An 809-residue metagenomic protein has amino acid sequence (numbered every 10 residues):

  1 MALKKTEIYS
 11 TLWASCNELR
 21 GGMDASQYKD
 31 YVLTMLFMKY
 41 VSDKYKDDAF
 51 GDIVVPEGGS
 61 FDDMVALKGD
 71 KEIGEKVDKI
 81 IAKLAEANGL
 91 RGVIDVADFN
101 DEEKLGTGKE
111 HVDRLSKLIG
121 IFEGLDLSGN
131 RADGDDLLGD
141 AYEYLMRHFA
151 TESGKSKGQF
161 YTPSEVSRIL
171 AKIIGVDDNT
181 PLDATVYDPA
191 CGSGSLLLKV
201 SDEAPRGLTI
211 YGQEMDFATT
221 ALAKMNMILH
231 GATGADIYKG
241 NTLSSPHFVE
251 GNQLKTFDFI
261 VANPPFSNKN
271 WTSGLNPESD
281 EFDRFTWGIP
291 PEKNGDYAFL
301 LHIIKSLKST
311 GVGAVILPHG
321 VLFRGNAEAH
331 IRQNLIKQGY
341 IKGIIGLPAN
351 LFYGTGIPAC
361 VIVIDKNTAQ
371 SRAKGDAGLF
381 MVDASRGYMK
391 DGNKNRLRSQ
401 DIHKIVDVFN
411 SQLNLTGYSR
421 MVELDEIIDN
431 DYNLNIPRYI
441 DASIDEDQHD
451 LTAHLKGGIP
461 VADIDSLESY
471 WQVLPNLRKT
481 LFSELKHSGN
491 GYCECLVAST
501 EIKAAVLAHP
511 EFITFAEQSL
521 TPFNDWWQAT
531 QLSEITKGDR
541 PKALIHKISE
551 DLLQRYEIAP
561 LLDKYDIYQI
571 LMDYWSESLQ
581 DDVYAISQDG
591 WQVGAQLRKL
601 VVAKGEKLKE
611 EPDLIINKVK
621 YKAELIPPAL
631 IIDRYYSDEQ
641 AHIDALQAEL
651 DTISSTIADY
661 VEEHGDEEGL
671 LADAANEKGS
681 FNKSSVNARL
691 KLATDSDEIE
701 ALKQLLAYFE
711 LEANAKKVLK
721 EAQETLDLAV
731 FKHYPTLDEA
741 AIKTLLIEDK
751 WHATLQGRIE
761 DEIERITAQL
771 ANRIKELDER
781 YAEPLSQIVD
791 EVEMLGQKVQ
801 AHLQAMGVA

Functional and structural regions predicted by a protein language model:
M1-D178, Y238-H247, G346-A349, A373-D383 (+3 more regions): Non-catalytic, mostly N-terminal accessory regions of nucleic-acid modification and defense proteins
T11-A14, E18, Q27-F37, I237 (+1 more regions): Conserved Class I SAM-dependent methyltransferase catalytic core
F37, L229, F266, S309 (+11 more regions): Short, well-ordered loop/turn and helix-capping segments at boundaries between secondary-structure elements and domains
G108, R131, G212-D216, F259 (+9 more regions): Hydrophobic alpha-helical scaffolding
S156-A262, S267-G288, Y297-A298, L317-G320 (+4 more regions): Conserved S-adenosyl-L-methionine
T256-F257, N294-D296, T310-I316, Q338-K342 (+6 more regions): Active-site lining segments that contact anionic ligands and/or coordinate catalytic metals
F259, N270, N276-E278, G378 (+2 more regions): Extended, highly charged linker/hinge segments and catalytic-adjacent loops that couple domains and form adaptable
G387-L415: Glycine-rich phosphate-binding loops of NTPases
